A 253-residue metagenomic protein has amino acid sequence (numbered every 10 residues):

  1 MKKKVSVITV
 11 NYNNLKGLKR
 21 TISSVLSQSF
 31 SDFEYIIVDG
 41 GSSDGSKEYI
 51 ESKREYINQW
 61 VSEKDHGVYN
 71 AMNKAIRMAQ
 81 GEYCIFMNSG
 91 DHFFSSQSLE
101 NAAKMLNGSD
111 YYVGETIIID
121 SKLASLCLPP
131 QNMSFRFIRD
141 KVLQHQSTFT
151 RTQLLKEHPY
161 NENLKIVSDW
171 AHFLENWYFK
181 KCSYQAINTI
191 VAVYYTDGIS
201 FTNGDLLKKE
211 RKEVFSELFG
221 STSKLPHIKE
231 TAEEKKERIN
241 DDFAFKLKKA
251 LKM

Functional and structural regions predicted by a protein language model:
M1-S27: N-proximal low-complexity "stem/linker" segments adjacent to membrane-targeting elements
K3-S6, E34, A171: Cell-envelope/extracellular polymer assembly enzymes that use nucleotide-activated donors
K16-K19, D44-S52: Acidic helix N-cap motif at the loop->helix transition within catalytic regions of sugar-transfer enzymes
T21, S46, S62-A79: Glycine-rich, basic loop-to-helix element that forms the pyrophosphate-binding segment of sugar-nucleotide handling
S31, D39-E48, N88, H92: A conserved acidic beta->alpha catalytic loop
C84: Short aromatic/hydrophobic "clamp" motif used to bind/position activated sugar donors
H92, S96-L126: Conserved donor NDP-sugar-binding/catalytic core segment of glycosyltransferases
L126-V214: Conserved nucleotide-sugar donor-binding catalytic segment
